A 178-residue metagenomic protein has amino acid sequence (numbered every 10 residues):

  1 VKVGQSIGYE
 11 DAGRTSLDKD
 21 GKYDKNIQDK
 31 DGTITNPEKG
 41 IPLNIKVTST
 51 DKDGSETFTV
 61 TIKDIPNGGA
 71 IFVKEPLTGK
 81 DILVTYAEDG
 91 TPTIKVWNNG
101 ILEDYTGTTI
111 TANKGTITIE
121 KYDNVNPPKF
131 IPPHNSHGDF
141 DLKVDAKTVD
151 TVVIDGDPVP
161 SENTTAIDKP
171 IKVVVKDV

Functional and structural regions predicted by a protein language model:
V1-V178: Extracellular glycosylation-rich, acidic/polar low-complexity regions of adhesion- and matrix-associated proteins
